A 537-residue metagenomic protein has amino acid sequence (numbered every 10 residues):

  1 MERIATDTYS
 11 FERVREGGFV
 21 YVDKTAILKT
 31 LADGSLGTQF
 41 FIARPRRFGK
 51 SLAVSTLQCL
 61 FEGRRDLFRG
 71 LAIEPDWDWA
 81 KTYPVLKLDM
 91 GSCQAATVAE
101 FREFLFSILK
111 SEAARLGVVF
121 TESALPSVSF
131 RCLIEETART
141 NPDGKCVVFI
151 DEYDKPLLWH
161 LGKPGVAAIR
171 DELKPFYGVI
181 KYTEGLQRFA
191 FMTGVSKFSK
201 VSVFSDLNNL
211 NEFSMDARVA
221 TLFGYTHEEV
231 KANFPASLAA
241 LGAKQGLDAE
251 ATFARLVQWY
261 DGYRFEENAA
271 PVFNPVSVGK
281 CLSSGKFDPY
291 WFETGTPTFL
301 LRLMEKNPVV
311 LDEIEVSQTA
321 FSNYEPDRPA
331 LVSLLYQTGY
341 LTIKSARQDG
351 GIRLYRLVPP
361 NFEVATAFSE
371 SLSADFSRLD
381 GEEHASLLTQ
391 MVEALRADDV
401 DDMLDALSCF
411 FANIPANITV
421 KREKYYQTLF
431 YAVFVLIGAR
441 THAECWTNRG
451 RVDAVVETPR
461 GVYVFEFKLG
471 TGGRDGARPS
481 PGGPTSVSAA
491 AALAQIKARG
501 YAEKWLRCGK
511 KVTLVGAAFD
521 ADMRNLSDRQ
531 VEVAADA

Functional and structural regions predicted by a protein language model:
M1-R422, I437-A439, R474: Phosphate-binding site recognition
V400-A537: Structural signature of nuclease core domains in nucleic-acid processing machines
